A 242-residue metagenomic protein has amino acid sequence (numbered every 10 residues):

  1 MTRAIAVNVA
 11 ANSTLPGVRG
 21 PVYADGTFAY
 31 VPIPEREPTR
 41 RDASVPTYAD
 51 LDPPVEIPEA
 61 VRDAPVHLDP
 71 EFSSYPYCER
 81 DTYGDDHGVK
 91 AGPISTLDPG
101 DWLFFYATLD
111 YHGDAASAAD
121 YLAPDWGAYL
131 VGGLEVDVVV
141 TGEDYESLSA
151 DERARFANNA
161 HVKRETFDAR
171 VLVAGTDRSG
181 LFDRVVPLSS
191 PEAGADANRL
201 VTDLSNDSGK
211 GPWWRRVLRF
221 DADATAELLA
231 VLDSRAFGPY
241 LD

Functional and structural regions predicted by a protein language model:
M1-P46, V140-D242: Contiguous surface segments at macromolecular interaction interfaces
T2-A4, I94, Y129-G133: Extracellular structured ligand-interaction cores
I5-V7, Y83, L103-F105, L134-V136 (+1 more regions): Generic structural hydrophobic/aromatic packing signal, biased to beta-strands
V9-S13, P76-E79, A107-L109, L134-V140: Short, flexible loop/turn elements at secondary-structure junctions
S13, P93-L97, L122-A128, V162-R164: A general structural signal for short secondary-structure junctions and capping/turn motifs
T47-D114: Short N-terminal edge-element motif at the start of the domain
H87-P93, P99, A115-A118, A193-V201 (+1 more regions): Acidic (Asp/Glu-rich) sequence patches and key acidic residues that form negatively charged surfaces used
L109-V131: Short, Lys/Arg- and Gly-enriched loop/turn segments at beta-strand edges
